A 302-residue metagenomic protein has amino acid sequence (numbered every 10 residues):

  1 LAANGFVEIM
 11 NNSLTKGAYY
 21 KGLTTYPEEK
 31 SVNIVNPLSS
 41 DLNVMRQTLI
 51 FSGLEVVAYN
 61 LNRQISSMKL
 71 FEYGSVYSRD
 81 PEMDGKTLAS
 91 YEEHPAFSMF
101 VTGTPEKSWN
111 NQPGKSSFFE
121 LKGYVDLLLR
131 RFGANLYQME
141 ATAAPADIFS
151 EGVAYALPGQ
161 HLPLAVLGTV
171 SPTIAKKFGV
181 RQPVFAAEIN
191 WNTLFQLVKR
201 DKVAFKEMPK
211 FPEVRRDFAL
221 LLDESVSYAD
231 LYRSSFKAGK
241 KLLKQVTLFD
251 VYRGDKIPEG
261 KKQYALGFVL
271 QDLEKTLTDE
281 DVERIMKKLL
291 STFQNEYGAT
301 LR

Functional and structural regions predicted by a protein language model:
L1, D41-L42, L70-K86, S90 (+3 more regions): Short flexible/disordered coil segments
A2-M68, R216, V269-L273, D281-R302: Extended, well-folded interaction surfaces typified by the phenylalanyl-tRNA synthetase beta subunit core
N4-G5, E28, S66-S67, E92-P95 (+3 more regions): Short, well-ordered loop/turn elements at secondary-structure boundaries
I9, L14-A18, Q47-S98, P183-D201 (+1 more regions): Conserved alpha/beta core surface patches that mediate binding of polyanionic ligands
N11, M83, P105-R302: A carboxyl-terminal module marker
T24-V35, L88-S90, A165-R181: Active-site loop ensemble at the mouth of alpha/beta enzyme cores that anchors a bound cofactor
V35-P37, F71-N111, Q263-Q271: Polyanion/phosphate-binding surface patch
D41, N60-Q64, L88-Y91, P145-D147 (+2 more regions): A general structural signal for short secondary-structure junctions and capping/turn motifs
